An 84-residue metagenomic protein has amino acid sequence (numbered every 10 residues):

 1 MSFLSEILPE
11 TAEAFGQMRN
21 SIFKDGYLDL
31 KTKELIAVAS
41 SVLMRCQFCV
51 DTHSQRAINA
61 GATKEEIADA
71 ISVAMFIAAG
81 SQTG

Functional and structural regions predicted by a protein language model:
M1-E34, I58-N59: Acidic, glycine/proline-rich low-complexity segments that act as flexible tails and inter-domain linkers
F3-L4, A37-A39, Q82-T83: A short, structure-level motif marking secondary-structure boundaries and short turns
A12-E13, D51-E66: Iron-sulfur (Fe-S) cluster-binding segments and ferredoxin-like electron-carrier domains, especially [2Fe-2S]
Q17, A39, V73-F76: Residues within well-ordered alpha-helical secondary structure of globular protein domains
Y27-M44, E65-A70: Immediate flanking context of iron-sulfur cluster ligation sites
C46-C49: Short cysteine clusters
A68-G84: C-terminal structural segments of small proteins and small subunits
